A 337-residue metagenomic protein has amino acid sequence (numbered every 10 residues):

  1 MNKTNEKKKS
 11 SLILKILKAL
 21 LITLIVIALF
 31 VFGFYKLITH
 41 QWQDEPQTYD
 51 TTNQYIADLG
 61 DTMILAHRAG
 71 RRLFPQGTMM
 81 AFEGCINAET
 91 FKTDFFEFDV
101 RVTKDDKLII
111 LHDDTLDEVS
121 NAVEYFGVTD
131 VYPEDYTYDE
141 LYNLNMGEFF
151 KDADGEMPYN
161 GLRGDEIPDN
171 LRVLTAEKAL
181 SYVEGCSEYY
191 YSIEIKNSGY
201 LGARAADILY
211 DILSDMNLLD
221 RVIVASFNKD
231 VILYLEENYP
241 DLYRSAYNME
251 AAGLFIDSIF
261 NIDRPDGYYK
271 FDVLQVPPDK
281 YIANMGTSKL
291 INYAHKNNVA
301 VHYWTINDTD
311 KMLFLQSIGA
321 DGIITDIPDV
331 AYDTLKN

Functional and structural regions predicted by a protein language model:
N2-N337: Phosphate-group recognition and catalysis centered on beta-loop-alpha active-site segments
